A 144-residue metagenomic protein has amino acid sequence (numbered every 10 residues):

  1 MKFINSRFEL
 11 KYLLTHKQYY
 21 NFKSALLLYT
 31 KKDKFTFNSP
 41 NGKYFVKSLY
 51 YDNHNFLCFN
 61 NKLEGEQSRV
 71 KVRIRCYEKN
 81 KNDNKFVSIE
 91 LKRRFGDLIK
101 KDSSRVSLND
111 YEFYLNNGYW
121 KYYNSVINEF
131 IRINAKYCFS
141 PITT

Functional and structural regions predicted by a protein language model:
M1-T144: Phosphate-end processing signature that detects enzymes handling 5′-triphosphorylated RNA and polyphosphate
